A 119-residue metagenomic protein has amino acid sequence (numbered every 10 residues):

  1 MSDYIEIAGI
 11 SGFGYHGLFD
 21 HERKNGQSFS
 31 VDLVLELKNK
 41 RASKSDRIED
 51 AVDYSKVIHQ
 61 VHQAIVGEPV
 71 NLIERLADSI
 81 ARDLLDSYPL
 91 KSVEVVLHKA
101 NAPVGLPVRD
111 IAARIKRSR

Functional and structural regions predicted by a protein language model:
M1-R119: N-terminal, polar/charged subdomain of small-to-medium soluble alpha/beta proteins
